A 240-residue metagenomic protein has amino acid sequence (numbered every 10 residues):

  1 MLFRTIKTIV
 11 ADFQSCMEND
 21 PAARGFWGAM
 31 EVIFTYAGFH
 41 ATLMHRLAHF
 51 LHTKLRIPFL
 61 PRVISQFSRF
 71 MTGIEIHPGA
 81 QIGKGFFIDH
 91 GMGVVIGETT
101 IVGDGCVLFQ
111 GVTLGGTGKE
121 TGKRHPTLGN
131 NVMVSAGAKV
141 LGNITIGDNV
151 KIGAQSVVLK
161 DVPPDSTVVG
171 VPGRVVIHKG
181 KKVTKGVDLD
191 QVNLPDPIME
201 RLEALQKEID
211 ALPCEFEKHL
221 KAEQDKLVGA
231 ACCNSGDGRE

Functional and structural regions predicted by a protein language model:
M1-S68, V183-E240: Terminal amphipathic alpha-helical/low-complexity segments used for targeting or macromolecular assembly
R69-V176: Structural signal for interior beta-strand "rungs" in well-ordered beta-sheet cores of soluble enzyme domains
P163, K179-K185: Conserved catalytic-core subdomain
